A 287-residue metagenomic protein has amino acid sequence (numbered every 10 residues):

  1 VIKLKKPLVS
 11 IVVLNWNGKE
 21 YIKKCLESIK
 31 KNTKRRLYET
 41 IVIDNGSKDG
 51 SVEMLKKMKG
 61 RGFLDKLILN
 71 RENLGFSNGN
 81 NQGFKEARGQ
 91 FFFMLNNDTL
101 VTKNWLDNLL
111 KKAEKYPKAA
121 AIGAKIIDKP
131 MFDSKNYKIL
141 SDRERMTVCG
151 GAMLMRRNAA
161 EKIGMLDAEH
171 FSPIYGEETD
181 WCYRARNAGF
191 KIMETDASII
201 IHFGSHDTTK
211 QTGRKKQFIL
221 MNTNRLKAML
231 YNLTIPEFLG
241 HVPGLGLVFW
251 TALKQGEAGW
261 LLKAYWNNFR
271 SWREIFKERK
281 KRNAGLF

Functional and structural regions predicted by a protein language model:
E27-L37: Short, acidic, metal-binding catalytic loop of nucleotide-sugar glycosyltransferases
S28, D44-E53, E72, T102: A conserved acidic beta->alpha catalytic loop
Y38-G46, K66-N70: Short beta-strand/loop segment that forms part of the nucleotide-sugar
L69-A87: Glycine-rich, basic loop-to-helix element that forms the pyrophosphate-binding segment of sugar-nucleotide handling
F92: Short aromatic/hydrophobic "clamp" motif used to bind/position activated sugar donors
T99-S134: Conserved donor NDP-sugar-binding/catalytic core segment of glycosyltransferases
T147-G164, E169-G204: A short, conserved alpha-helix in the catalytic core of glycosyltransferases
T234-F287: Non-catalytic, C-terminal membrane-associated alpha-helical segments of glycosyltransferases
